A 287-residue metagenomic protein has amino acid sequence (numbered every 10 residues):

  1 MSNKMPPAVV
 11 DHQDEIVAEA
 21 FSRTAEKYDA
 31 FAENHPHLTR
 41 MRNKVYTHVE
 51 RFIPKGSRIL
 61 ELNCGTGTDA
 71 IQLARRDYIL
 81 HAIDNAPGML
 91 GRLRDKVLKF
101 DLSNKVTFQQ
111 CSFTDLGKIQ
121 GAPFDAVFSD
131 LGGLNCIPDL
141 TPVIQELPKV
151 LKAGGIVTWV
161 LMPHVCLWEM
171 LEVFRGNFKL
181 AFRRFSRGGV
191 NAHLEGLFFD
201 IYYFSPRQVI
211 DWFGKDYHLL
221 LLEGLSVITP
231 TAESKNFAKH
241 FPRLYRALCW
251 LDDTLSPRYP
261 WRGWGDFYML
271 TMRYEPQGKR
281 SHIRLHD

Functional and structural regions predicted by a protein language model:
S2-P54, T68, Q72, R92: Conserved class I S-adenosyl-L-methionine
T66-D115: Class I SAM-dependent methyltransferase SAM/SAH-binding core
K118-A126: A short acidic, Gly/Pro-enriched loop at the edge of an enzyme's catalytic core that lines a small-molecule cofactor
D125-D139: A short SAM/SAH-binding and catalytic strip from SAM-dependent methyltransferases
T141-A153: A short glycine-rich, Lys/Arg-flanked "PGG" loop and its adjoining helix->strand segment in the class I
I156-S186: Conserved class I S-adenosyl-L-methionine
A192-Q208: Acceptor-substrate binding/catalytic loop of class I
R207, D211, L221-D287: A C-terminal cap/extension of S-adenosyl-L-methionine-dependent methyltransferases that defines the acceptor-substrate
